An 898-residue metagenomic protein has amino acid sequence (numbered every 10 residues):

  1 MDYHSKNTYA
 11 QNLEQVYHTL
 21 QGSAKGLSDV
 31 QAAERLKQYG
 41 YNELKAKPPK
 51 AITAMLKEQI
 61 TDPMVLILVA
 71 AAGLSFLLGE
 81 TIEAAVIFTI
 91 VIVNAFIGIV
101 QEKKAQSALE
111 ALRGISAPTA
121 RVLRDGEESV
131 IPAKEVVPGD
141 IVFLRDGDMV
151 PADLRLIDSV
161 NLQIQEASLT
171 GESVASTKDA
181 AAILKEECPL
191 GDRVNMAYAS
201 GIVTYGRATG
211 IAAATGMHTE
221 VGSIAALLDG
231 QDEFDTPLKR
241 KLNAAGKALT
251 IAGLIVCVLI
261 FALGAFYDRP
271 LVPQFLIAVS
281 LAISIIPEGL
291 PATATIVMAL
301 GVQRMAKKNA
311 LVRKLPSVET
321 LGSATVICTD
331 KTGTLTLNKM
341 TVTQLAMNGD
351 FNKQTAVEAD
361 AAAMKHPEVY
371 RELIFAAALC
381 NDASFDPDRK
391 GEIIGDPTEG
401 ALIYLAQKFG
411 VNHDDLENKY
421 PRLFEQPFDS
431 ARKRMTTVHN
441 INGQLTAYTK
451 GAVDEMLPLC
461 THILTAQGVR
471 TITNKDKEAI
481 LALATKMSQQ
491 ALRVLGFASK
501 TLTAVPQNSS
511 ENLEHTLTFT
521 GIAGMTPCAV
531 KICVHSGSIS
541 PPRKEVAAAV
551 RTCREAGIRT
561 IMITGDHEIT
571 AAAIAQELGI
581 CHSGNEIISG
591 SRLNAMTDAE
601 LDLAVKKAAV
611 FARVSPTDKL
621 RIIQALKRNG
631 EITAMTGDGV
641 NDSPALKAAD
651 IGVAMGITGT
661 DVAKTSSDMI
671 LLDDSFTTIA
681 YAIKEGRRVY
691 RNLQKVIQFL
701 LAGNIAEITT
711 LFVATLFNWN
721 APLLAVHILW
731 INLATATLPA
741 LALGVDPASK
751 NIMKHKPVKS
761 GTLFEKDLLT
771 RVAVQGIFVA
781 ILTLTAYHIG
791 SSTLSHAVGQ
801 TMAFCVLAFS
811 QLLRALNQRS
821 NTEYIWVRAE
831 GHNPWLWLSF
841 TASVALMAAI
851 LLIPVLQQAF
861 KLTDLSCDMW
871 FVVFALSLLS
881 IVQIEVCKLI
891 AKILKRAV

Functional and structural regions predicted by a protein language model:
M1-K754, F764, I777, Y787-H788 (+2 more regions): Conserved cytosolic headpiece of P-type ATPases
P757-I777, H796-M802: Membrane-water interface at loop-to-transmembrane-helix junctions
V779-I781: Pore-domain transmembrane helices of cation channels
Y787-S795: Long hydrophobic segments that form regular secondary structure
A808-F809: Helicase-primase coupling helices
